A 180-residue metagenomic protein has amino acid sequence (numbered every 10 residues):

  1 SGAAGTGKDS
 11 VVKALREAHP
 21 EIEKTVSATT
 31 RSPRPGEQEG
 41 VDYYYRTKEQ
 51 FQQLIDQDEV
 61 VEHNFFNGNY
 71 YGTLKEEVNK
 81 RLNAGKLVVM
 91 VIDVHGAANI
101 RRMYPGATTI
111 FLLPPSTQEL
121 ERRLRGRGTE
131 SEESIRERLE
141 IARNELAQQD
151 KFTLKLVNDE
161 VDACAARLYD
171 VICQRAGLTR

Functional and structural regions predicted by a protein language model:
S1-A3: P-loop (Walker A) phosphate-binding loop of NTP-binding proteins
T6: ATP-binding Walker
D9: Walker A/P-loop
R16-V26: Post-Walker A helix-loop "phosphate-sensing" segment adjacent to the P-loop in P-loop NTPases
S27-V88, H95-A98: ATP-dependent small-molecule kinase phosphotransfer cores that center on conserved nucleotide phosphate-binding segments
V88-D93, R102-G126: Conserved phosphate-donor/acceptor-positioning beta-strand/loop module used by diverse small-molecule
G106, R122, G126-E130, N144-R180: NTP-dependent small-molecule kinase module
